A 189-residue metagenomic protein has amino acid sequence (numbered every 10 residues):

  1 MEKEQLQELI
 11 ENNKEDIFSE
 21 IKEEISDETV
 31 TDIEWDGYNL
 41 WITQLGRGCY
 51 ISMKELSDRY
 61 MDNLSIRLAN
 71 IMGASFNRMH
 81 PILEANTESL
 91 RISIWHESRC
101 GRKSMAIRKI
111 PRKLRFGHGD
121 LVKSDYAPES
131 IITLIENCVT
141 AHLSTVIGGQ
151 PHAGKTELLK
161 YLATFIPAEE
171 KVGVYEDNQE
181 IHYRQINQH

Functional and structural regions predicted by a protein language model:
Q5-T31, M72-M79: Phosphate-interacting basic helix/loop segments used at nucleotide- and nucleic-acid interfaces
D27-I42: Short edge beta-strands and adjacent turn/loop segments
N39-W41, L45-L143: P-loop NTP-binding catalytic core
K113-L121, T164-H189: P-loop NTPase switch/communication element
I147-G149: Hydrophobic anchor at the beta1->P-loop junction of P-loop NTPases
H152: Walker A (P-loop) phosphate-binding loop of P-loop NTPases
K155: Conserved lysine of the Walker
L158-L159: Post-Walker A alpha-helix
